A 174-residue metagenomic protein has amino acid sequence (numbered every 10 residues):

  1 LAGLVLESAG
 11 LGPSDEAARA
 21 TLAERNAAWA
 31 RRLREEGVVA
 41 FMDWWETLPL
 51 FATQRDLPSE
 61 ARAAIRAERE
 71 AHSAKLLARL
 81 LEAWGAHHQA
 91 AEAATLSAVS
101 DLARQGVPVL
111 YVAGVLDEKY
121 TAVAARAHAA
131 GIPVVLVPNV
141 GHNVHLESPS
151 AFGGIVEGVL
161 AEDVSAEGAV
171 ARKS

Functional and structural regions predicted by a protein language model:
A2-R34: Flexible "cap/lid" loop of the alpha/beta hydrolase fold
G12, K119, N143: Active-site loop signature of alpha/beta-hydrolase-fold enzymes
N26-L33, W44-D56, A64-E68, L80-H87 (+1 more regions): Helix-loop "lid/cap" segments that line or gate small-molecule binding pockets
M42, A130: Pyridoxal 5′-phosphate
E68-R126: Conserved serine/cysteine hydrolase catalytic core
P133-G141: Short glycine-rich catalytic loops that host catalytic nucleophiles or stabilize transition states across multiple
V140-P149, G153: Catalytic histidine-centered segment of alpha/beta-hydrolase-like enzymes
I155-D163: C-terminal alpha-helix
